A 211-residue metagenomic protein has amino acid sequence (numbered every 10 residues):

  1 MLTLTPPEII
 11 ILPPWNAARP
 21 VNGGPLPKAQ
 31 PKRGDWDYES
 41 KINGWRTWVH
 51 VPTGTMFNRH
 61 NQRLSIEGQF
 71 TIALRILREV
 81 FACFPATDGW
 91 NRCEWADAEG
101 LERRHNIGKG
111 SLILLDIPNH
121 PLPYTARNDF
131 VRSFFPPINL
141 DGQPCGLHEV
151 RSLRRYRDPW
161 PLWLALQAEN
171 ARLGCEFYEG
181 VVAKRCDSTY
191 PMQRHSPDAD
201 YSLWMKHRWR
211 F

Functional and structural regions predicted by a protein language model:
L2, I10-N61, R103-K109, P136 (+1 more regions): Nucleic-acid 5′ end/cap handling module spanning
G44, V49, C93, A98 (+3 more regions): A residue-level signal for conserved active-site and pocket-lining positions in enzyme catalytic cores
T53-R104: Conserved loop->alpha-helix
A73, G89, G110-I113, R127: Generic hydrophobic, aliphatic-rich segments that mediate packing or membrane embedding
T87-W90, Y124, N139-H148: Short secondary-structure capping/junction motifs at helix and strand boundaries
R103-L122: Internal, well-ordered alpha/beta segment that forms a basic, Gly-enriched binding/recognition surface
A126, F130-F134: Acidic, low-complexity central loop/insert segments
